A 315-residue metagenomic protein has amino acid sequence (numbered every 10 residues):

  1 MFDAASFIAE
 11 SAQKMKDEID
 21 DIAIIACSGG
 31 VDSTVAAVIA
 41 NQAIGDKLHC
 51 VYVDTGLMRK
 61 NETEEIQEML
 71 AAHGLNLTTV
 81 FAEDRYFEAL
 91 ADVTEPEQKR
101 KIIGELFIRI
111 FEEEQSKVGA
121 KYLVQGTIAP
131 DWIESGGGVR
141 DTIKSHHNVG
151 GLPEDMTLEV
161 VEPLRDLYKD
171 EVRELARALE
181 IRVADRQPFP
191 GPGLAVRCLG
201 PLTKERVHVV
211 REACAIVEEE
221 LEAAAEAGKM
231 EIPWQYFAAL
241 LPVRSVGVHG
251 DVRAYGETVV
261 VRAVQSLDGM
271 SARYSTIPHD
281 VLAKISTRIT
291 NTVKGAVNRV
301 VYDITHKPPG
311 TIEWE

Functional and structural regions predicted by a protein language model:
M1-G119, G138-E315: RNA-binding accessory domains that recognize and position tRNA/RNA substrates
Y122-T127: Extended catalytic-interface subdomain
I128-W132, S266-L267: Short glycine-rich anion-binding loops that position phosphate/pyrophosphate groups of nucleotides and phosphorylated
S135: Secretory-pathway/luminal and periplasmic proteins that interact with or process carbohydrate-rich
